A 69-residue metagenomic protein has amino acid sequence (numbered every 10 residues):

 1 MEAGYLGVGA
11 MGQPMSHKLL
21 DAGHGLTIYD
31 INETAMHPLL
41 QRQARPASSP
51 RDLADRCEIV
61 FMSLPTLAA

Functional and structural regions predicted by a protein language model:
M1-M62: NAD(P)+-binding Rossmann beta1-loop-alpha1 motif at the extreme N-terminus of oxidoreductases
M62-A69: Beta-loop-alpha module in the N-terminal Rossmann-like domain of NAD(P)-dependent dehydrogenases, especially those
